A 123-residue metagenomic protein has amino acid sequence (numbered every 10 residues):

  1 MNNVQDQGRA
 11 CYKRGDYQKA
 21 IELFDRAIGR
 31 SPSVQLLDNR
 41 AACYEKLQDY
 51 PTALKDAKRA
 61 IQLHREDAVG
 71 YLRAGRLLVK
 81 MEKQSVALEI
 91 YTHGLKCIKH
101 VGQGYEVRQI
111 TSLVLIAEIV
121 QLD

Functional and structural regions predicted by a protein language model:
M1-D123: Alpha-helical tetratricopeptide repeat
